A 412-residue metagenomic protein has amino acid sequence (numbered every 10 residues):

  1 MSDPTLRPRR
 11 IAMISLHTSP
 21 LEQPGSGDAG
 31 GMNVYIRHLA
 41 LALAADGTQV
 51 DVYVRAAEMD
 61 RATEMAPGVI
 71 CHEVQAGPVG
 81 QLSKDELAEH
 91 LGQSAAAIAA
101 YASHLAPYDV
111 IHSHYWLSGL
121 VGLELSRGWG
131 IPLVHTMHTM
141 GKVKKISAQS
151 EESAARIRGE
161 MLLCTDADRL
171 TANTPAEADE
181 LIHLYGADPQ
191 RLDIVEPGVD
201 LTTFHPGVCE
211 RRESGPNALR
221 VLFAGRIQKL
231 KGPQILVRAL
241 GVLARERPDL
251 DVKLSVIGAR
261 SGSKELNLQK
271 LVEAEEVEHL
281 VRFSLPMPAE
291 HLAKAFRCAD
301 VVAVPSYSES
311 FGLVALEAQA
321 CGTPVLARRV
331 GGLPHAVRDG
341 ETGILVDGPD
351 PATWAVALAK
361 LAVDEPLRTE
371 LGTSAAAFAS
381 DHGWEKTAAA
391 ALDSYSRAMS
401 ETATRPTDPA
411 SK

Functional and structural regions predicted by a protein language model:
M1-P67, C71: N-terminal subdomain of nucleotide-sugar transferases
A176, G198: Carbohydrate-associated surface elements
E213-K231, V237-L240, S255: Conserved donor-binding/catalytic core segment of Leloir-type glycosyltransferases
G258, E265-M287: Nucleotide-activated donor-binding/catalytic signature segment of Leloir-type glycosyltransferases, i.e., the conserved
P286-M287, K294-A299: Short alpha-helical donor nucleotide-sugar binding micro-motif in glycosyltransferases
Y307: Aromatic "clamp/platform" in nucleotide-sugar-dependent glycosyltransferases that forms part of the donor/acceptor
P324-A327, V337: Short hydrophobic beta-strand element within catalytic cores of glycosyltransferases and related nucleotide-activated
P334-A359, P366-L367: Change "using UDP/GDP/dTDP sugars" to "using nucleotide sugars
